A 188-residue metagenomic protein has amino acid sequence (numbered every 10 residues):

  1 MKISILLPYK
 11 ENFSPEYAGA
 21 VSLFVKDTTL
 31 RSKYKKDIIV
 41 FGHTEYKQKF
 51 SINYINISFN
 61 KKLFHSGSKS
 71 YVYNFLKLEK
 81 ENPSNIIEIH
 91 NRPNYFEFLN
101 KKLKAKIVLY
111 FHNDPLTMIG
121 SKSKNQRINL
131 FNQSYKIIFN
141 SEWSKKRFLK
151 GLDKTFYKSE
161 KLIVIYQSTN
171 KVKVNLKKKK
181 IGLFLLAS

Functional and structural regions predicted by a protein language model:
S4, I138, I165, V172-S188: Conserved donor-binding/catalytic core segment of Leloir-type glycosyltransferases
P8, V21-F24, F41-H43, E88-N91 (+2 more regions): Replace "coordinates the UDP/GDP/TDP-sugar" with "coordinates nucleotide-activated sugar donors
Y9-P15, F24-S66, F156-K158: N-terminal strand-loop element at the rim of the active site of nucleotide-sugar-dependent glycosyltransferases
D27, Y73-K77, G120-I137: Membrane-proximal helix-turn-helix segments that form the acceptor-binding/catalytic region of lipid-linked
Y46, P93-Y95, W143-K145: Alpha-helix capping/helix-boundary segments
K61-I86, F96: An amphipathic, basic-hydrophobic alpha-helix
I89-Y95, F111: Short His-centered aromatic/hydrophobic patch
F98, S134-E160, T169-K171: A short, active-site helix/loop in glycosyltransferases that binds the activated sugar's phosphate group
